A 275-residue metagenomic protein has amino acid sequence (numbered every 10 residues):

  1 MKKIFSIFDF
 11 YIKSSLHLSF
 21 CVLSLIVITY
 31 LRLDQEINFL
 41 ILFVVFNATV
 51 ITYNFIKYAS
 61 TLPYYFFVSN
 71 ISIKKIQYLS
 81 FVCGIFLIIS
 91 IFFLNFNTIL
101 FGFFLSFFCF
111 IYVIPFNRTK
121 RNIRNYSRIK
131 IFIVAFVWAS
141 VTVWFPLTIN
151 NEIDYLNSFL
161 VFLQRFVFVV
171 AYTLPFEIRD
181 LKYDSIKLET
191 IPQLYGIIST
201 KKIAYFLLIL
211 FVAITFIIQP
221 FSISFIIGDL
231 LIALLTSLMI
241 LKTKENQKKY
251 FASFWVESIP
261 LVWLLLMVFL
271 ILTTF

Functional and structural regions predicted by a protein language model:
K2-L18, T61-L79, I114-F136, T190 (+2 more regions): Interhelical loop and helix-boundary elements at the membrane-water interface of polytopic inner-membrane proteins
F10-H17, S24-I26, Y30, F43 (+6 more regions): Hydrophobic alpha-helical transmembrane segments of membrane proteins
S24-V44, I88-L100, S140-L163, I214-F225 (+1 more regions): Helix-coil boundary and interhelical linker segments in multi-pass alpha-helical membrane proteins
N47-A59, S106-R118, S140, R165-L181 (+1 more regions): Transmembrane alpha-helical segments that form the membrane-embedded catalytic/substrate-channel core of multi-pass
T49-F81, V170-L208: Solvent-exposed interhelical
I73-I149, L238-M239: Intramembrane alpha-helical segments
T190-M239: Glycine/small-residue-rich hydrophobic helix-like segments
